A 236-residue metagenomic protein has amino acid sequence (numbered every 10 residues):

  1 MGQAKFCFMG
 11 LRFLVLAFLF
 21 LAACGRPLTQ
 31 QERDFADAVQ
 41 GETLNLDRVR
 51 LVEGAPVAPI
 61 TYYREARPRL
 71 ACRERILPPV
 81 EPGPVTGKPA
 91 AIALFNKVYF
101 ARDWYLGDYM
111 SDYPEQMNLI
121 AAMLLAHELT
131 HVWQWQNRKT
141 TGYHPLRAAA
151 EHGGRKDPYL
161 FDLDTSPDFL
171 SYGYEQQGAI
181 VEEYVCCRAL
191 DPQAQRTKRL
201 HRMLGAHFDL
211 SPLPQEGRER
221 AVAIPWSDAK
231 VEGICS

Functional and structural regions predicted by a protein language model:
M1-M9: N-terminal secretory signal peptides that target proteins for export/translocation
G10-A22: Bacterial N-terminal signal peptides
A23-P79, A101, L106-G107, G205-S236: A metal-dependent hydrolase signature that marks the N-terminal structural subdomain at the beginning of catalytic folds
R26-Q30, E115-L124, D168-Q176: Soluble non-cytosolic domains of exported or imported proteins
Q31, D37, T86, A93-F95 (+2 more regions): Metalloprotease/metallohydrolase-associated module, dominated by Zn2+-dependent proteases
R73-P89, T165-S166: Short, P/G- and charge-enriched loop/turn segments at secondary-structure junctions
P82-A91, D103-A126: Short pre-active-site segment immediately N-terminal to the catalytic Zn-binding motif
L129-L146: Catalytic Zn2+-binding segment of zinc metalloproteases
